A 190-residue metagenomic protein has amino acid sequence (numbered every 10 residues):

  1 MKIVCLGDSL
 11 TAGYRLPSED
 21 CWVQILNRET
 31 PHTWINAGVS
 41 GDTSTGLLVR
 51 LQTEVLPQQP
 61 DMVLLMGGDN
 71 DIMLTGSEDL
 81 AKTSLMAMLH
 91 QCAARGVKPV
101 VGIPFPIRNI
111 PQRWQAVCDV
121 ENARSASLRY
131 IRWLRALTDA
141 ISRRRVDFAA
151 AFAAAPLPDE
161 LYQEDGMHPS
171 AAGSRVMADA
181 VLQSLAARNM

Functional and structural regions predicted by a protein language model:
M1-T45, R50-Q59: Serine-esterase "nucleophile elbow" of acetyl-processing enzymes
E29, V49-M190: Alpha-helical cap/lid subdomain in secreted, periplasmic, or secretory-pathway luminal O-acyl-processing enzymes
